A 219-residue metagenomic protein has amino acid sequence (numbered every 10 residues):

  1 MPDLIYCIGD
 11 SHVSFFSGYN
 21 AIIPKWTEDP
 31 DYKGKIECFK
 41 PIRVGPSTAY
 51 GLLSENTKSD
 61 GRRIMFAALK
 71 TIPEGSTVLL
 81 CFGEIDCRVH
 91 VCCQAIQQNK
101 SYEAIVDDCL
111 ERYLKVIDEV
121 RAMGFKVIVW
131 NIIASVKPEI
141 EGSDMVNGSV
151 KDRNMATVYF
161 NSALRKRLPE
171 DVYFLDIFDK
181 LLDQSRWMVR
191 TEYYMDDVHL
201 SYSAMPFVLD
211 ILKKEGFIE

Functional and structural regions predicted by a protein language model:
I5-I8, V13-D108: Conserved SGNH/GDSL esterase-like catalytic core that processes O-acyl groups on lipids and polysaccharides
N56-I64, A104-R112, D152-F160, L200-A204: Soluble or luminal CAZymes and related metallo-dependent hydrolases
C81, W130-N131: Alpha/beta-hydrolase-fold catalytic nucleophile elbow
R88-Y102, K137-G148, W187-Y193: Surface-exposed, active-site-proximal loop segments in enzymatic domains
R112-V129, Y159-L175, E215: A structural motif corresponding to the C-terminal end of an alpha-helix and its immediate exit/capping segment
N131-I133, D171-R190: Acidic carboxylate-rich catalytic motifs and surrounding loops in phosphoryl-/glycosyl-chemistry enzymes
K137-I177, V198: Substrate-gating cap/lid alpha-helix
A156, S162, E170-Y173, R190-E219: Histidine-centered active-site loop/cap adjacent to the catalytic His in serine esterases/O-acetyl transfer systems
